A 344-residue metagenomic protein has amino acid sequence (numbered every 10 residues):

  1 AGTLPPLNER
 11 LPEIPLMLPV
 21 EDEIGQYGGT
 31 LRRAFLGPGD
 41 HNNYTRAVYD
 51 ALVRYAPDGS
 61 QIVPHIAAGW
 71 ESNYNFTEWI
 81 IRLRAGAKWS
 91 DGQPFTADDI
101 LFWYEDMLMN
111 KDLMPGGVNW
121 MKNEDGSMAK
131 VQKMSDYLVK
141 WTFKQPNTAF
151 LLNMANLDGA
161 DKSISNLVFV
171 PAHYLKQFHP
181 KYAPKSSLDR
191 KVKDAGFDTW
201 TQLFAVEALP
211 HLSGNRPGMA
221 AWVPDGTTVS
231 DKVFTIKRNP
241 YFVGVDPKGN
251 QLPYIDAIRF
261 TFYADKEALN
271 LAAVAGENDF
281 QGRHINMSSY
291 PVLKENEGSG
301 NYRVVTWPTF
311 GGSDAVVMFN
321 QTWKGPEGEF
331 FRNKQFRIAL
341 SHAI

Functional and structural regions predicted by a protein language model:
A1, Y55-D58, E71-I80, R84-N119 (+4 more regions): Extracytoplasmic/periplasmic ligand-capture domains
A1-L7, D136: Short intrinsically disordered, low-complexity coil segments enriched in acidic
P5-Y74, E105, P217-M219: N-terminal lobe/hinge region of extracytoplasmic solute-binding protein
P6, S187, S289-V292: Exposed alpha-helical structural elements
P15-G37, I81-W89, A172-A183: N-terminal short leaders/motifs
L31, G39-T45, P94, I100-F102 (+4 more regions): A broad, low-specificity signal for short, low-complexity segments enriched in glycine/proline and polar/charged
N119-L203: Surface-exposed binding/hinge segments that line and control ligand-binding clefts or catalytic entry sites
W200-E207, S213: Residues embedded in well-ordered regular secondary structure
